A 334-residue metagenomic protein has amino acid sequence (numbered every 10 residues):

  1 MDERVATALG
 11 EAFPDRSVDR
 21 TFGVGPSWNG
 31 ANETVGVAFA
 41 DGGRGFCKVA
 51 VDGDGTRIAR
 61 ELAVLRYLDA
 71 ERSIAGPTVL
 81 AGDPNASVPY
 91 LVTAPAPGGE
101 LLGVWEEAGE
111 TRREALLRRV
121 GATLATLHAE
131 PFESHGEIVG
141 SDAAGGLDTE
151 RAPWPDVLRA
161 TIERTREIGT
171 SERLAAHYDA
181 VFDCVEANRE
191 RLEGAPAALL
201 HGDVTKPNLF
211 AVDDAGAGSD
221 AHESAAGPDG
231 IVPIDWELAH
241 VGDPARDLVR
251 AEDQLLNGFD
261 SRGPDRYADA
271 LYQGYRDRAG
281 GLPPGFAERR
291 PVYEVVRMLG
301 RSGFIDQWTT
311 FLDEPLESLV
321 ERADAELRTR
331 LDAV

Functional and structural regions predicted by a protein language model:
M1-R16, A129-G202, V212-D214, D220-D229 (+2 more regions): An alpha-helical support segment within catalytic cores of ATP-dependent transferases
D15-V24: Conserved N-terminal boundary motif of the eukaryotic protein kinase catalytic domain
G25-P153, G169-A175, G194: ATP-binding pocket architecture of kinase catalytic cores
P95-A108, I162-R164, M298-E314: A glycine-centered beta->alpha junction motif in the catalytic cores of kinase/phosphotransferase enzymes
I234-A239: Activation of the activation-loop gatekeeper triad in protein kinase-fold domains
R246-G280, E294-F311: Active-site activation/catalytic loop segments of kinase-like enzymes and analogous catalytic loops in related
G300-V334: ATP/Mg2+ or Mg2+-diphosphate-binding catalytic cores that bind nucleotide phosphates or diphosphates via glycine-rich
